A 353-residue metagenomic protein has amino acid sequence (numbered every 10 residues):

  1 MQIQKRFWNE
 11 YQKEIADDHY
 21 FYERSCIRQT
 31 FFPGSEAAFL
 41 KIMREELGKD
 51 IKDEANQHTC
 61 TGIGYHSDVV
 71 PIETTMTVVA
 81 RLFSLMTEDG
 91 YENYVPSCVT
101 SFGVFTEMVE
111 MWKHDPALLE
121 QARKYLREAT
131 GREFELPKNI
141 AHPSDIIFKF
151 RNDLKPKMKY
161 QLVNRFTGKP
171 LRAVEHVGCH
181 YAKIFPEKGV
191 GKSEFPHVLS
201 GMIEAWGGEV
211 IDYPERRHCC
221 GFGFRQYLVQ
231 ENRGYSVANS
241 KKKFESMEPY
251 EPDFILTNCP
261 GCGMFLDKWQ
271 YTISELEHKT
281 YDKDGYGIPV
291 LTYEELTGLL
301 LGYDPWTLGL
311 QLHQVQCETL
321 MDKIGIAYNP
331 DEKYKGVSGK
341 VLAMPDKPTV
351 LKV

Functional and structural regions predicted by a protein language model:
M1-V353: Iron-sulfur cluster-binding electron-transfer modules in prokaryotic oxidoreductases
